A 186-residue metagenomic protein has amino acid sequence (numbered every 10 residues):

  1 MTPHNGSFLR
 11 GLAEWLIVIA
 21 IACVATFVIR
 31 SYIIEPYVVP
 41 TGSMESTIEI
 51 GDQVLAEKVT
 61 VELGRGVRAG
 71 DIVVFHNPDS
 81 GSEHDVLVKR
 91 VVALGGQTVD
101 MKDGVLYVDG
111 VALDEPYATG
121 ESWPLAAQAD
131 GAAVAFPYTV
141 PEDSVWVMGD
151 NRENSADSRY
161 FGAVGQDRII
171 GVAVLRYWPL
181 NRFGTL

Functional and structural regions predicted by a protein language model:
M1-A13, V28, Y32-V38, S46-L186: Soluble "head" domains of membrane/secretory-pathway proteins
